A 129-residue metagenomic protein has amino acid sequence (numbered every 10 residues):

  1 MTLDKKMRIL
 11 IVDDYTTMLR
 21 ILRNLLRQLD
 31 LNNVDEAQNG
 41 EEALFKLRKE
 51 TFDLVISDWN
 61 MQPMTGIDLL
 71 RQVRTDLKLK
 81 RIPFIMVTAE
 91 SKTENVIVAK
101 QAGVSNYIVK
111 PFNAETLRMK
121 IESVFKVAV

Functional and structural regions predicted by a protein language model:
T16-D35: Two-component/phosphorelay signaling modules centered on CheY-like receiver
R23, D68, S91-N106: Alpha4 helix (beta4-alpha4-beta5 surface) of REC/receiver domains from two-component response regulators
E36-F45, G66: Helix N-cap/capping motif at the beta->alpha junctions
F45, I67-K80: Short amphipathic alpha-helix used as the core "switch/output" element in two-component signaling
E50-I56: Active-site beta3 strand of CheY-like receiver
M61: Receiver (REC) domain active-site loop signature in two-component systems and cognate sites in sensor histidine kinases
F112-I121: C-terminal output helix
